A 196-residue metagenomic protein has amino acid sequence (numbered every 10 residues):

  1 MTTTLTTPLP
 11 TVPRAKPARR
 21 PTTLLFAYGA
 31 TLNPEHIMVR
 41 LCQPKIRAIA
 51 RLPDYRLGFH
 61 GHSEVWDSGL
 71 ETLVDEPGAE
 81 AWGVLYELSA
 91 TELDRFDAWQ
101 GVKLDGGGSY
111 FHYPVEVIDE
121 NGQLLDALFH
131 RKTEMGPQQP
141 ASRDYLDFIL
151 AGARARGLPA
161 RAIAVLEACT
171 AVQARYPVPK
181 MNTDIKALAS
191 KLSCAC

Functional and structural regions predicted by a protein language model:
T2-C196: Glycine-aromatic micro-motifs
